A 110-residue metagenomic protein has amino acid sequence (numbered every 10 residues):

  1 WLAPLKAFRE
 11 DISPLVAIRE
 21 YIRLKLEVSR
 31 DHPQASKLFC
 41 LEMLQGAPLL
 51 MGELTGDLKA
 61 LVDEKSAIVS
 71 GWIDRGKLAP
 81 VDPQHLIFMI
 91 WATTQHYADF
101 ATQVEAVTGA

Functional and structural regions predicted by a protein language model:
W1-L2, V16, E27, D31 (+3 more regions): Amphipathic alpha-helical packing segments from all-alpha helical-bundle domains
A3-K37, P83-I90: Hydrophobic alpha-helical connector segments
A7-R9, R23-K25, L50-G56, A110: A ubiquitous short alpha-helical element
E10-D11, D57-A60, D99, T108-G109: Short, low-complexity, polar/charged sequence segments that are solvent-exposed and flexible
S36-L38, M51-G52, S70-A110: Hydrophobic/aromatic-rich alpha-helical bundle segments in the mid-to-C-terminal region
L41-G46: Short helix-capping/turn signature of helix-turn-helix
